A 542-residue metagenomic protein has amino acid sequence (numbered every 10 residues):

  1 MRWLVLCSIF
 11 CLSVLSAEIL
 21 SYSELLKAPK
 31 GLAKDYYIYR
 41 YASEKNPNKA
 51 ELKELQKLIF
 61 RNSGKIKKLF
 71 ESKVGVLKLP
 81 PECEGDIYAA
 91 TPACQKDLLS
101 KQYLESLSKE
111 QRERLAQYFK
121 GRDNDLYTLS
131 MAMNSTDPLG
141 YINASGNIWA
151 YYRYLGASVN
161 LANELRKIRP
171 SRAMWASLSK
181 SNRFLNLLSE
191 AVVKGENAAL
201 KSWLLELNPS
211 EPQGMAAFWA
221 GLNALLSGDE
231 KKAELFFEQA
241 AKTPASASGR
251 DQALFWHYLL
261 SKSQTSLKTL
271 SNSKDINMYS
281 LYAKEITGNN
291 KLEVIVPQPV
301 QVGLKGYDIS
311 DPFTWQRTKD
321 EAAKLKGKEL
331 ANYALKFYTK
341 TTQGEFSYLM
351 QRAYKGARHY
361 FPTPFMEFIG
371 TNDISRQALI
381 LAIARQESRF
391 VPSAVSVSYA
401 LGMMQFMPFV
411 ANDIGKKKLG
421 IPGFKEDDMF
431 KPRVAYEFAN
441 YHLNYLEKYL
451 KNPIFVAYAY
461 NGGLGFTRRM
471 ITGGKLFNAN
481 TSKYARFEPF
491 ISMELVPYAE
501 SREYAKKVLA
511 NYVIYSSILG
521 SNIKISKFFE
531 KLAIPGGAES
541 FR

Functional and structural regions predicted by a protein language model:
E18-L20, P29-Y36, K45-K53, F60-L69 (+12 more regions): Generic helix N-cap/helix-start motif at coil->alpha-helix transitions
A191-V192, A224, S261: Residue at a conserved register position within TPR or TPR-like alpha-solenoid repeats
A241-K242, K262-L281, E285-G288, L335-T339: TPR/TPR-like (Sel1-like) alpha-helical repeat modules
T265, Y279, A459-S521: Catalytic and substrate-binding regions of cell-wall glycan-acting enzymes that process beta-1,4-linked
A331-F390: Export/targeting segments at the very N-terminus of extracytoplasmic proteins
T371-A394, A439, V456-G462, V508: Short, functionally critical alpha-helical segments immediately adjacent to catalytic or ligand/cofactor-binding
L379-I380, V397-P422, P432-L443, G465-F466 (+2 more regions): Substrate-binding/active-site groove segments that recognize and process beta-1,4-linked N-acetyl-hexosamine
